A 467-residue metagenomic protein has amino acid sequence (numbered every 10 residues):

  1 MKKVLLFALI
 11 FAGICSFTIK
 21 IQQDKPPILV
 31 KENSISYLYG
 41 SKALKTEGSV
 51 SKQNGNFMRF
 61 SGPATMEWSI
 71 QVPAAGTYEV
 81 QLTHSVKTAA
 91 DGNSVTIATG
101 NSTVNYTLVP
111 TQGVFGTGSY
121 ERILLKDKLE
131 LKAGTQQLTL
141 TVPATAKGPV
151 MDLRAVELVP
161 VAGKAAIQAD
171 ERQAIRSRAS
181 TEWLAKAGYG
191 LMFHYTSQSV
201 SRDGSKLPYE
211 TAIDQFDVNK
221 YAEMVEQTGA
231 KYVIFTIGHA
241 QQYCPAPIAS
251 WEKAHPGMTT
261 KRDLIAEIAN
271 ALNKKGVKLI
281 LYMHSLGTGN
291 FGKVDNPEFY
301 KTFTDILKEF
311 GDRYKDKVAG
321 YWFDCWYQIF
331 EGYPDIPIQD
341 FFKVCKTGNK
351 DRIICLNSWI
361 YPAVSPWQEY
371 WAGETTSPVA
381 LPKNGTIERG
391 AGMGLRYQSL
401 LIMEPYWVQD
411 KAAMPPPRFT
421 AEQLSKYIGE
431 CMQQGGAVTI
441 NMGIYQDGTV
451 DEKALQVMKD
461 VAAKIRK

Functional and structural regions predicted by a protein language model:
M1-Q23: Bacterial Sec-dependent N-terminal signal peptides
I21-A74, H84-K467: Mature catalytic domains of secreted/periplasmic carbohydrate-active enzymes
V80: P-loop NTPase switch module centered on the Walker A-proximal segment
